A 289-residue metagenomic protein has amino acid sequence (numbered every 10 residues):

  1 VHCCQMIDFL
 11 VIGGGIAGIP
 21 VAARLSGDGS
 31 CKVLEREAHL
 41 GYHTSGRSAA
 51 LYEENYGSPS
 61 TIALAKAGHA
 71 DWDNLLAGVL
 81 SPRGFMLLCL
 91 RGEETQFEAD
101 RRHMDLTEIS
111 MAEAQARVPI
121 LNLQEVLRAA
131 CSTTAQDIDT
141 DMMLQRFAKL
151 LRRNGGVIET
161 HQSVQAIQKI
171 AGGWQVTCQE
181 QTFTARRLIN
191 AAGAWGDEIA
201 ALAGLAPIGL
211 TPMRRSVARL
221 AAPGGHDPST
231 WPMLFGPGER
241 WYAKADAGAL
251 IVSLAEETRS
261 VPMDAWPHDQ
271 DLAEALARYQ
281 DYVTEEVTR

Functional and structural regions predicted by a protein language model:
I7-K32: N-terminal Rossmann-like FAD-binding beta1-loop-alpha1 element of flavoenzymes
G13, C178, A191-A192: Short, well-ordered coil/turn residues at beta-beta hairpins and beta-strand->alpha-helix junctions within
S26-S45: Glycine-rich FAD pyrophosphate-binding loop
G41, T182-P232: Central helical "cap/lid" subdomain
A49-R117, R240-A243: Dinucleotide-binding Rossmann-like beta1-alpha1 core, especially the glycine-rich loop that anchors the ADP
N74, L88-N154, E159-T160, A166-G172: Flavin (FAD/FMN) cofactor-binding and adjacent substrate-gating region of FAD-dependent oxidoreductase domains
Q165-F183, L188: Conserved beta-strand-loop-beta-strand element in the redox core of flavoprotein oxidoreductases
P223-R289: Active-site lid/adjacent beta-loop-alpha segment flanking the redox-cofactor pocket in flavoenzymes
